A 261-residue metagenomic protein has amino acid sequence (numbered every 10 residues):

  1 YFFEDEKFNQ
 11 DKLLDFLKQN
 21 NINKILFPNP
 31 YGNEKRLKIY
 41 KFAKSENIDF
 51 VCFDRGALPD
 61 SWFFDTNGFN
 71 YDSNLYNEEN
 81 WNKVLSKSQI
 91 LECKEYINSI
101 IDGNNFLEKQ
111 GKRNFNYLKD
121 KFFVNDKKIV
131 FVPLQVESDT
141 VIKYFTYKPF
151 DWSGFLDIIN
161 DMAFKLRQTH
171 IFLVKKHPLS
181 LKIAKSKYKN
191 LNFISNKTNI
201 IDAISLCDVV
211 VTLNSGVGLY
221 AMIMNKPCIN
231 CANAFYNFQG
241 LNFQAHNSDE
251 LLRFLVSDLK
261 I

Functional and structural regions predicted by a protein language model:
Y1-N77: Active-site and donor-binding regions of nucleotide-sugar-utilizing enzymes
N23-K24, I129, I171, D208-V209: Structural motif
F27-K35, N196-F243: A donor-sugar binding/catalytic signature common to diverse glycosyltransferases and related nucleotide-sugar
K44-F115, E250, S257: Active-site-proximal region of nucleotide-activated glycan assembly enzymes, centered on histidine/acidic-rich loops
S45-F50, Q168, N225-K226: A short helix->loop->beta-strand "cap" motif at the edges of active sites that frequently abuts
R55, K127-V141, K176-H177, N233: Short loop/turn segments at strand-loop or loop-helix junctions that form parts of catalytic or ligand-binding pockets
T140-S153: Mid-to-C-terminal functional-domain signal that highlights helix-capping/loop sites within ligand-binding modules
L156-S195: Catalytic donor nucleotide-activated moiety binding site of glycosyltransferases and closely related
